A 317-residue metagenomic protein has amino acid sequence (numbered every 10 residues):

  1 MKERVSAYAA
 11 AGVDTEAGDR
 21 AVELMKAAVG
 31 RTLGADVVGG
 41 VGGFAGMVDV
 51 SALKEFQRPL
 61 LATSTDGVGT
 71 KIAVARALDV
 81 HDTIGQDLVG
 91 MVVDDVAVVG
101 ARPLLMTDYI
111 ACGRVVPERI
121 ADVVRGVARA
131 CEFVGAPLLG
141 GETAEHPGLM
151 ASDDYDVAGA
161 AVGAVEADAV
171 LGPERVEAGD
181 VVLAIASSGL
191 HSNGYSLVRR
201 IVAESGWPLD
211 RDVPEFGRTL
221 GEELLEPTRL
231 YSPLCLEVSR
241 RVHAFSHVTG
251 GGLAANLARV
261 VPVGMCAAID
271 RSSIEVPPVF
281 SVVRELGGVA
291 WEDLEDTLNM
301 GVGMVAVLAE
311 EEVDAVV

Functional and structural regions predicted by a protein language model:
M1-V38: N-terminal amphipathic/basic leader segments beginning at the initiator methionine
K2-G12, A27, R119-P137, M150-V157 (+3 more regions): Glycine-/charge-enriched secondary-structure boundary and capping motifs
L24-S188: Glycine-rich phosphate/pyrophosphate-binding loop regions near the starts of catalytic domains
G67, G163-V165, A186-H191, R199-V202 (+4 more regions): Glycine-rich beta-alpha junction loops
G100-R102, L197, R241: Short loop/turn motifs at secondary-structure junctions
V176-E222: Acidic, glycine-rich loop-and-beta core segments that form the ion-binding/anion-interacting portion of active sites
